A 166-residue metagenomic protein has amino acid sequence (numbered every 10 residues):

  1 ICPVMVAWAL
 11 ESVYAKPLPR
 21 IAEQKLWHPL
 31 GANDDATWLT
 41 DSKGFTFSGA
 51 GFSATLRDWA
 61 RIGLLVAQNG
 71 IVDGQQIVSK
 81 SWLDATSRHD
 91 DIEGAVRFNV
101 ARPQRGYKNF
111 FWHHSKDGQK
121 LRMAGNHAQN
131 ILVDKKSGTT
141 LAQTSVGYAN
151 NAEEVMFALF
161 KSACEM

Functional and structural regions predicted by a protein language model:
I1-A32, L56-G70: Active-site-adjacent helix/loop patches that line small-molecule binding or acyl-intermediate pockets
P3-V4, G44-T46, G70, D117 (+2 more regions): Solvent-exposed loop/turn segments at secondary-structure junctions within structured extracellular/periplasmic domains
R20-H28, W38, Q76-L83: Beta-strand segments within the central parallel beta-sheet cores of soluble alpha/beta enzyme folds
G31-F45: Glycine- and aromatic-rich loop/turn segments at beta-sheet edges
N33-A36, L83-L141: Active-site Gly/Thr loop motif
S48-T55, I71: A short, structured beta-strand-centered segment in the mid-to-C-terminal lobe of catalytic cores from group-transfer
L64, V72-D91: A conserved catalytic-loop motif detector
M123-M166: Structured C-terminal helix/loop/strand segments within mature extracytoplasmic catalytic/sensor domains
